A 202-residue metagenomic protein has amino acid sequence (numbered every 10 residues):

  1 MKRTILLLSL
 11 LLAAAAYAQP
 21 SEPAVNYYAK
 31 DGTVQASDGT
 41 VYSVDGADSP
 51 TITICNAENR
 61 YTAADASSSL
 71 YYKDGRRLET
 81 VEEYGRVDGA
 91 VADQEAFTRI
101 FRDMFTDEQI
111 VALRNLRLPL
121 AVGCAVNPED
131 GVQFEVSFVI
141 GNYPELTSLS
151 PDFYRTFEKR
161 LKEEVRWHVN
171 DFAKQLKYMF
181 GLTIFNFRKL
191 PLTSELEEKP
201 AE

Functional and structural regions predicted by a protein language model:
M1-T4: Positively charged n-region of N-terminal signal peptides that target proteins for export
L8-S9, N170: A periodicity- and composition-biased signal for non-globular, repetitive helical segments
S9-A18: Hydrophobic h-region of N-terminal signal peptides that target proteins for export in Gram-negative bacteria
Q19-E202: Charge-biased low-complexity segments
